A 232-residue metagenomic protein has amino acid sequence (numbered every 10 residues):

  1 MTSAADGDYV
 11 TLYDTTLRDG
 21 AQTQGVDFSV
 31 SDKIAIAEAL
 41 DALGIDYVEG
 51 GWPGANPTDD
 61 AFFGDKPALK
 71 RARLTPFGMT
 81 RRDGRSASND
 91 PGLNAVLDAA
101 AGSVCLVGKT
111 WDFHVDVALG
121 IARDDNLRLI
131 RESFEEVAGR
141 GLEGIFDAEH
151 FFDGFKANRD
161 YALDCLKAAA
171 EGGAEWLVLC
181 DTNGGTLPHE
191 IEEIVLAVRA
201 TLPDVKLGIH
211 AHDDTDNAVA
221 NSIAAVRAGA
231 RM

Functional and structural regions predicted by a protein language model:
M1-D8: N-terminal carbohydrate-binding accessory modules
V10-L12, R18, Q22-V48, A55 (+3 more regions): Alpha/beta enzyme core
R73-G78: A glycine-rich helix N-cap at a beta->alpha junction
H210-H212: Histidine-centered divalent metal-coordination motifs
